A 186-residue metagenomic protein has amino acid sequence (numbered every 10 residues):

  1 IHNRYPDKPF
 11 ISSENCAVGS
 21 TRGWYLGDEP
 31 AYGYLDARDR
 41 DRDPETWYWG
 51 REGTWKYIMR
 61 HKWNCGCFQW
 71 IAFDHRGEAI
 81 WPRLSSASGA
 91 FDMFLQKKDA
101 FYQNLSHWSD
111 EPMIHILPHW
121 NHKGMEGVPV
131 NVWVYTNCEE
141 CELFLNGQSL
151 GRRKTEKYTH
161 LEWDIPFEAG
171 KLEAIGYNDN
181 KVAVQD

Functional and structural regions predicted by a protein language model:
I1-V130, E156: Substrate-binding/catalytic cleft of secreted carbohydrate-active enzymes, primarily glycoside hydrolases
V134-C141, A169: Short proline/glycine-enriched turn/loop motifs at strand-loop junctions of beta-rich domains
L143-G147: Conserved aromatic beta-strand anchor motif in extracellular beta-sandwich/beta-rich domains
S149-K157: Short beta-strand segments within Ig-like beta-sandwich modules, predominantly Fibronectin type-III
T159-W163: Short strand-edge motifs at loop-to-beta-strand transitions and within beta-strands of extracellular beta-rich domains
D164-G170: Surface-exposed, short loops/turns at beta-strand junctions within beta-sandwich domains
N180-D186: Edge beta-strands of extracellular beta-sandwich domains
